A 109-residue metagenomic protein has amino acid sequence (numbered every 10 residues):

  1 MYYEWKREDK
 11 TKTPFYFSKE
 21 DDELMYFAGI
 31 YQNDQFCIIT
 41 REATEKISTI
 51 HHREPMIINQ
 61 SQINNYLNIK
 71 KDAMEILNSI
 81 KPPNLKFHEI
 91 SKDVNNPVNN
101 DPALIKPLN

Functional and structural regions predicted by a protein language model:
M1-N109: A structured binding-face within diverse protein domains that lines the active/interaction site
